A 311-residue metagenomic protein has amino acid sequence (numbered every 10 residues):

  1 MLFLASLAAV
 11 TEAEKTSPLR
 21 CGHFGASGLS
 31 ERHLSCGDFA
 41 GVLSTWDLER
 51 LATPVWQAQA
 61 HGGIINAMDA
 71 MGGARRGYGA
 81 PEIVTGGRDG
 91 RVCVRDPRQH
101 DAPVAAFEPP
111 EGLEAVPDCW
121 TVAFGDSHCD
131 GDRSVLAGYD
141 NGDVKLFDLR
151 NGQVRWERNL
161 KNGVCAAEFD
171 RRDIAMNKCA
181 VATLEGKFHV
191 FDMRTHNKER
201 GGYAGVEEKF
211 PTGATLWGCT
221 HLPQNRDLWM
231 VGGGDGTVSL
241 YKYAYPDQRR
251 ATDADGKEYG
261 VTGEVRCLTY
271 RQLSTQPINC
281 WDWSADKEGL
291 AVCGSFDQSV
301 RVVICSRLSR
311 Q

Functional and structural regions predicted by a protein language model:
M1, A254, E258-Y259: Blade/loop signatures of beta-propeller domains
M1-F147, W156-I174, K178-F191, V206-Q224 (+3 more regions): WD40 beta-propeller repeat fold
Q153: Short, small-residue-enriched loops and turns at beta-alpha junctions that line or gate enzyme active sites
H196: Active-site/pore-lining binding-face segments in mid-to-C-terminal subdomains
R200-Y203: Short acidic alpha-helical/loop segments enriched in Asp/Glu that coordinate divalent cations
E258-R266: Intrinsically disordered, low-complexity acidic Ser/Thr-rich regulatory segments
